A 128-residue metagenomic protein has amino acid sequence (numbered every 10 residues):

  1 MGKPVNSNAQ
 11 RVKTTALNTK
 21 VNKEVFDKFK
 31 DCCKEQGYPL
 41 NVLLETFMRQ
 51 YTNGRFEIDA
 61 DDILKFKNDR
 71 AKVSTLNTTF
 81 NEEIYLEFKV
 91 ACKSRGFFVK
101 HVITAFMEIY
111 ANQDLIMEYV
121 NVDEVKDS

Functional and structural regions predicted by a protein language model:
M1-V21, E57-F80, C92: Short Lys/Arg-rich basic patches
K3, M117-S128: Short acidic DE-rich linear segments
V12-T15, M48, A71, E87 (+2 more regions): Generic signature of intrinsically disordered, low-complexity, basic-rich segments and short cationic peptides
N22-V42, T46, N81-H101, A105: Surface-exposed, Lys/Arg-rich phosphate-binding patches that contact polyanionic backbones
Q36-D62, F97-N121: Short, basic amphipathic alpha-helical segments that act as recognition/interaction helices in nucleic-acid-binding
K65-D69, T79-E87, D123-S128: Short, Lys/Arg-enriched charge-dense amphipathic segments
